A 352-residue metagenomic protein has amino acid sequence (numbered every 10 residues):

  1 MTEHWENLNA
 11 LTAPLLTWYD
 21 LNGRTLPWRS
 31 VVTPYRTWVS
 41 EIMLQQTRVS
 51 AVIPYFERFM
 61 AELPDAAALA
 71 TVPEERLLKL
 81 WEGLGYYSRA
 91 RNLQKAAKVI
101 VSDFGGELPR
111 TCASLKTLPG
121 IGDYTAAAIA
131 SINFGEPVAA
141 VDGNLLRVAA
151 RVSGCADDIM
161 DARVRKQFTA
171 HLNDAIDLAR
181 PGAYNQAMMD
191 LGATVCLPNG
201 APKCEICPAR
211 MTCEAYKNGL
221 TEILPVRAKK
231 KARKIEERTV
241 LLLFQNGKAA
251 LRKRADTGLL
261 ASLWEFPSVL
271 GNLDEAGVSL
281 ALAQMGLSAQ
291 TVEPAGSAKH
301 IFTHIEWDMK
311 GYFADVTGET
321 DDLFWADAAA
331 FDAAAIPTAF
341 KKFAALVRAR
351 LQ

Functional and structural regions predicted by a protein language model:
M1-T25, S30, A193-Q352: Intrinsically disordered, low-complexity, charged terminal extensions of DNA damage-control enzymes
E3-N9, A13-E205, A209-E222, S288: Catalytic cores of DNA base-excision repair glycosylases
